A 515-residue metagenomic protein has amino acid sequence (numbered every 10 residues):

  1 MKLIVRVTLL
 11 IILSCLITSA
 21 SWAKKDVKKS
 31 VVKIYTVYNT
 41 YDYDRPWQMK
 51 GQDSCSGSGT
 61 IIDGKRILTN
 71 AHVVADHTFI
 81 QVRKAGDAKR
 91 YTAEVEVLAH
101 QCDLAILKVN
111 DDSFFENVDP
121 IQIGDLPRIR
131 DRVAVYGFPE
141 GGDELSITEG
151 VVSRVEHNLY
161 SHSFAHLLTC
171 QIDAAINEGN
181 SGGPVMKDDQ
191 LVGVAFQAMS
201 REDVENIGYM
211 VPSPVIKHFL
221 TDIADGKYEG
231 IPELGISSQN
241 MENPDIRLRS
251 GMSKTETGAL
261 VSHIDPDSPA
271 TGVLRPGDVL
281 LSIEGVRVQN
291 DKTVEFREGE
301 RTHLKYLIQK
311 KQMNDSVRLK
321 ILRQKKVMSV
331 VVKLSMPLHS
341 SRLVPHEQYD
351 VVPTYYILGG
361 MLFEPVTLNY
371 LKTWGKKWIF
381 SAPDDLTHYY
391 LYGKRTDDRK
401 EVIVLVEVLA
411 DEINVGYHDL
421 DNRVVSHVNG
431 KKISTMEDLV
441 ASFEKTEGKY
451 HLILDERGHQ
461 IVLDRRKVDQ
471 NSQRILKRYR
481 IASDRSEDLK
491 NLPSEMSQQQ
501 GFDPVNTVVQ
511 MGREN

Functional and structural regions predicted by a protein language model:
V7-L16: Bacterial N-terminal signal peptides
A20-A23: Boundary at the C-terminal end of the N-terminal hydrophobic targeting segment
K29, V37, A71, T92-V95 (+4 more regions): C-terminal recognition in membrane/secretory proteostasis and scaffolding
S30-T36, Y41-K50, N110-P120, S146-E205 (+3 more regions): Active-site region of chymotrypsin-like
N39, L98-C102, S153-S161, M241-N243 (+1 more regions): Short, conserved beta-turn/loop elements at beta-strand boundaries and strand-helix junctions
T40, D63-L145, E178, M328-S329: Conserved active-site neighborhood of the chymotrypsin/trypsin-like protease fold
Y43-F79, Q190, Q197-S200, S282-V286: Catalytic histidine site
S58, G64, D76, I123 (+6 more regions): Short, flexible surface segments
